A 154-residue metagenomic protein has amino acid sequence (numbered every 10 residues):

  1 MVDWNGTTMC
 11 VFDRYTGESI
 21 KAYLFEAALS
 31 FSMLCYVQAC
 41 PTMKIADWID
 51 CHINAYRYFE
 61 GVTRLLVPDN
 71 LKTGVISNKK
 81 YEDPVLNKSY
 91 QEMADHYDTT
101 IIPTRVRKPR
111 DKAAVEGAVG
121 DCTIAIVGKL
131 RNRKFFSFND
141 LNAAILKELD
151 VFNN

Functional and structural regions predicted by a protein language model:
M1-C35, A46-D47: Mobile-element integrase/transposase regions, centering on the N-terminal DNA-binding/Zn-coordinating module
N5, S30-S32, C40-T42, P68-T73 (+3 more regions): An acidic- and aromatic-residue-enriched active-site/binding cleft used to recognize and process polar
V37-G61: Active-site beta-loop-alpha junctions of metal-dependent nucleic acid enzymes, especially the RNase H-like/DDE
V62-E82: Acidic/histidine-rich, metal-coordinating catalytic segments
K80-L86, A118-C122: Short secondary-structure boundary/capping segments
D83-I101: Two-metal-ion acidic nuclease core segments, chiefly of the RNase H-like superfamily
D98-N154: Charged alpha-helix within mobile-element recombinases
